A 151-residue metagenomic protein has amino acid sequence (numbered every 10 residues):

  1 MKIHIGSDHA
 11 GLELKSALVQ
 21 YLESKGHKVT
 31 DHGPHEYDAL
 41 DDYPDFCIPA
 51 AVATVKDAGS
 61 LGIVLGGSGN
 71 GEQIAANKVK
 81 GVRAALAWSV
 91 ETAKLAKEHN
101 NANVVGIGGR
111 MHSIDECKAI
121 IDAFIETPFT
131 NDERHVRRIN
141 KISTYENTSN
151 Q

Functional and structural regions predicted by a protein language model:
K2-G6, A10-G11, V90-Q151: C-terminal binding/interaction regions
I5-S24: Glycine-rich phosphate/diphosphate-binding loop of Rossmann-like nucleotide-binding domains
S16-V19, I74-K78, K118-A119: Short amphipathic alpha-helical segments
K25, V79-K80, N100: Short, structured coil segments at secondary-structure junctions
K28-A39: A short beta-strand-loop structural module common to alpha/beta enzyme folds
F46-A87: Helix-adjacent hinge/juxtasegments
